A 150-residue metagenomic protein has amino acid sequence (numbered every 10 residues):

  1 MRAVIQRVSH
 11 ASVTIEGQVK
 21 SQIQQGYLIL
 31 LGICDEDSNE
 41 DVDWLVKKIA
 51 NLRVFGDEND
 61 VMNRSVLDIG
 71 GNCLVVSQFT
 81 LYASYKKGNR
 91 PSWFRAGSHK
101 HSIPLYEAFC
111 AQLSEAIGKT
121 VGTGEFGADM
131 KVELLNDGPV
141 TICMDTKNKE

Functional and structural regions predicted by a protein language model:
M1-S92, I103-E150: N-terminal, polar/charged subdomain of small-to-medium soluble alpha/beta proteins
S98: Residue- and microsegment-level detector for short, conserved "hotspots" that frame catalytic or cofactor-binding
